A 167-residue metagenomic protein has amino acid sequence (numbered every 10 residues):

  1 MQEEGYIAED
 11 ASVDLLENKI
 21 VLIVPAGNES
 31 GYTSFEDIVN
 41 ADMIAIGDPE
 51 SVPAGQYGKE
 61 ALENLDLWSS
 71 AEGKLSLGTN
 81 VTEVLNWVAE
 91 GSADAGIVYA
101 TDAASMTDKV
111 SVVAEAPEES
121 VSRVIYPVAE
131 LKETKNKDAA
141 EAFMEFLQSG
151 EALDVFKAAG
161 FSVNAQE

Functional and structural regions predicted by a protein language model:
M1-G5, A11-E167: Exported/periplasmic ABC-transporter solute-binding proteins
